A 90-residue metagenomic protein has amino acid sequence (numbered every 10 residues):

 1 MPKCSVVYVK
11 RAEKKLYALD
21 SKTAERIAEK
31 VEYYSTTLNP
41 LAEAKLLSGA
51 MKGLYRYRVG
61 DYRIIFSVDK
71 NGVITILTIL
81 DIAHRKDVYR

Functional and structural regions predicted by a protein language model:
P2-K10, K14, A24-E25, L41 (+2 more regions): Enriched for short, Lys/Arg-rich terminal
E32-R56: A short, surface-exposed loop/turn module that caps and links secondary-structure elements
